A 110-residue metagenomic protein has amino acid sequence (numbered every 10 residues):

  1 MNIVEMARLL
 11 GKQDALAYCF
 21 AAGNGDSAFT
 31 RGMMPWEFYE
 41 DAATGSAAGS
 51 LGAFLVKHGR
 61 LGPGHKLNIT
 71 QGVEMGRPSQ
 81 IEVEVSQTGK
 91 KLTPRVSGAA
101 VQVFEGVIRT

Functional and structural regions predicted by a protein language model:
M1-T110: Active-site proximal loop and beta-alpha junction motif in alpha/beta enzyme cores
